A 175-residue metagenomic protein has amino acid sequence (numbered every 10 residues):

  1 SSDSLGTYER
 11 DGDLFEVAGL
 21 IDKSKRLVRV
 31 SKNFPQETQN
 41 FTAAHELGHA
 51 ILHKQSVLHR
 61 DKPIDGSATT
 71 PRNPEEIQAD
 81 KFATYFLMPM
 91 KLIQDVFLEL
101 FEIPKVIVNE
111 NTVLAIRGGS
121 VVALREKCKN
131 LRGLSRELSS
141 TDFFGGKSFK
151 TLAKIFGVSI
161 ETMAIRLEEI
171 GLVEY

Functional and structural regions predicted by a protein language model:
S1-Y175: Active-site hotspot residues in diverse enzymes, especially metal/ion-binding acidic/histidine motifs
